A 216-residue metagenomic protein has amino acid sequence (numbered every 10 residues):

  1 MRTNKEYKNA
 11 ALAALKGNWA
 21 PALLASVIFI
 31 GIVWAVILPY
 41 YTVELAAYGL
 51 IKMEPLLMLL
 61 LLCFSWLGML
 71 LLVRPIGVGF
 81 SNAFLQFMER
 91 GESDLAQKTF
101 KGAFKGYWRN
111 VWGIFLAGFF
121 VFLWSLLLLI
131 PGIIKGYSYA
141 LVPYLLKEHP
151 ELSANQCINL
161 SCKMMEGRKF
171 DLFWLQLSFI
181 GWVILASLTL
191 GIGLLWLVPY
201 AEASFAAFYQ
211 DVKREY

Functional and structural regions predicted by a protein language model:
M1-Y216: Hydrophobic alpha-helical membrane segments
